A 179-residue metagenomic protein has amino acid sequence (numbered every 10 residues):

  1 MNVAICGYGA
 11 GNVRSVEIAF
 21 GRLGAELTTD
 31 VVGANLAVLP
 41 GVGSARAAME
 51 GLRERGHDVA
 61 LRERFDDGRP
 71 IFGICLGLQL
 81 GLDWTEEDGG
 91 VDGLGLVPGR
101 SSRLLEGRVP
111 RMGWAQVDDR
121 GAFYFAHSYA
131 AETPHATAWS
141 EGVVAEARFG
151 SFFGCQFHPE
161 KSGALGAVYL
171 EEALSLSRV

Functional and structural regions predicted by a protein language model:
V3-L23, E160: N-terminal beta1-alpha1 ligand-phosphate binding loop
R14, R46, E50, A164: Alpha-helical elements of the RecA-like P-loop NTPase motor core of helicases
A25-A34: Short acidic low-complexity segments
L36, P70-F72, A122: Structural signature of beta-strand start/N-cap positions in the alpha/beta core of ABC transporter nucleotide-binding
V38-P40, G154: Structural motif
V42-R111: Cysteine-nucleophile active-site neighborhood
D66, G99-V179: Amide-donor transfer/coupling interface in amidating biosynthetic enzymes
